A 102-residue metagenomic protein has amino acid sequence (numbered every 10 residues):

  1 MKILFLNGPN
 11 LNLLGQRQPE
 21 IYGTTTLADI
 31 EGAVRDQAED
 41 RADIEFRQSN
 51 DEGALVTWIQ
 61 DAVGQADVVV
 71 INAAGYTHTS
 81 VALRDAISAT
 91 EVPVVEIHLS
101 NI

Functional and structural regions predicted by a protein language model:
M1-L4: Extreme N-terminal starter segment of soluble prokaryotic enzymes
E20-A38: Short catalytic helix/loop segments, enriched in acidic residues and glycine and frequently bearing histidine
E39-E45: A generic structural motif
E45-G53: Short beta->alpha junction loops
A54-W58: Short acidic active-site motifs
A62-V69: Short acidic/histidine-rich motifs immediately flanking catalytic phosphotransfer sites in two-component signaling
Y76, V81-I102: Flexible, gly/pro- and Lys/Arg-enriched active-site loops
